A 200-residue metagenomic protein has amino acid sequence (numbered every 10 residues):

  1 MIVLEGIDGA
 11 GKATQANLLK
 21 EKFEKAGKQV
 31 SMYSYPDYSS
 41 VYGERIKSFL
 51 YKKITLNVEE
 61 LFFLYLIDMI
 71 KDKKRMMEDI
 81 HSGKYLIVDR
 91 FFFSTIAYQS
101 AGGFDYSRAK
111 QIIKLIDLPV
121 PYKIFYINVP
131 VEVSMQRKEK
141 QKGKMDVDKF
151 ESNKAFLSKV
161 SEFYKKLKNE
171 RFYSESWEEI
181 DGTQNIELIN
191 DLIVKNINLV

Functional and structural regions predicted by a protein language model:
M1: Walker A (P-loop) ATP-phosphate-binding motif of ABC ATPase nucleotide-binding domains
L4: Hydrophobic anchor at the beta1->P-loop junction of P-loop NTPases
I7: P-loop (Walker A) phosphate-binding loop of NTP-binding proteins
K12: Conserved lysine of the Walker
Q15: Hydrophobic positions on the alpha1 helix immediately C-terminal to the Walker A/P-loop
K20, E132-V200: NTP-dependent small-molecule kinase module
K28-Q111: ATP-dependent small-molecule kinase phosphotransfer cores that center on conserved nucleotide phosphate-binding segments
T95-E162: A glycine- and Lys/Arg-enriched "phosphate-lid" helix/loop adjacent to the NTP-binding pocket of small-molecule kinases
